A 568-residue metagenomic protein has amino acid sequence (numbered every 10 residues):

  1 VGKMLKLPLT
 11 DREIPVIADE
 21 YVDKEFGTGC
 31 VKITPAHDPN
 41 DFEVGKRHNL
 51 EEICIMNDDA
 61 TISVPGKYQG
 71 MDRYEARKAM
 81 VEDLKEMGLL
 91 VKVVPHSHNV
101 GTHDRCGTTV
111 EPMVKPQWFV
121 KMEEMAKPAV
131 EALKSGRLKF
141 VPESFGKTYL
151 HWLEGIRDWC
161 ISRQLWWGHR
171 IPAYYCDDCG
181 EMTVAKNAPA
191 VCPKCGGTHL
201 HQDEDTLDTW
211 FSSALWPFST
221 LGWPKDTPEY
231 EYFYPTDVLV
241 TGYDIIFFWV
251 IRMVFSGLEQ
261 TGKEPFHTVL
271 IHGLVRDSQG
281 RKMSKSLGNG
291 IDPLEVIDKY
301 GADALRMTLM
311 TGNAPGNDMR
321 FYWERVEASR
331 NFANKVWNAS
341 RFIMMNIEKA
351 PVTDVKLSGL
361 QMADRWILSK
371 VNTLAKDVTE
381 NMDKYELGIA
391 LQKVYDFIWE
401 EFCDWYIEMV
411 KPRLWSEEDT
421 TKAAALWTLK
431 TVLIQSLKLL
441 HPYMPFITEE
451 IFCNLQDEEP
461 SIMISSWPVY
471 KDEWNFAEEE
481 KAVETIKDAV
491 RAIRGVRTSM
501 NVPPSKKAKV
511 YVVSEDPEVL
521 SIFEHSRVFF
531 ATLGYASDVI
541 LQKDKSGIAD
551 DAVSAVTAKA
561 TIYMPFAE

Functional and structural regions predicted by a protein language model:
V1-D59, P128-S162, V191-G196, S219-Y234 (+3 more regions): NTP-handling and nucleic-acid-processing catalytic cores
G2-M4, R12, Y21-D177, W249 (+4 more regions): Residue patterns forming the tRNA-binding/recognition surfaces of aminoacyl-tRNA synthetases and related DALR
K46, E52, G257-K263: Active-site palm subdomain of RNA-directed nucleic acid polymerases
G101-C106, Y243, G273-D277: Short, conserved secondary-structure transition motifs
V110-Q117, E124-L133, G197-G222: Short microdomains enriched in Cys/His and/or Lys/Arg
H151-F211, L215, E259-A302, N317 (+1 more regions): Feature 926 captures the class I aminoacyl-tRNA synthetase adenylation module centered on the KMSKS loop
F233-D244: A short glycine/serine-rich beta->alpha loop
W249-E259: Short Ser/Thr-interspersed hydrophobic loop/turn segments at strand-loop and sheet-helix junctions that line or gate
